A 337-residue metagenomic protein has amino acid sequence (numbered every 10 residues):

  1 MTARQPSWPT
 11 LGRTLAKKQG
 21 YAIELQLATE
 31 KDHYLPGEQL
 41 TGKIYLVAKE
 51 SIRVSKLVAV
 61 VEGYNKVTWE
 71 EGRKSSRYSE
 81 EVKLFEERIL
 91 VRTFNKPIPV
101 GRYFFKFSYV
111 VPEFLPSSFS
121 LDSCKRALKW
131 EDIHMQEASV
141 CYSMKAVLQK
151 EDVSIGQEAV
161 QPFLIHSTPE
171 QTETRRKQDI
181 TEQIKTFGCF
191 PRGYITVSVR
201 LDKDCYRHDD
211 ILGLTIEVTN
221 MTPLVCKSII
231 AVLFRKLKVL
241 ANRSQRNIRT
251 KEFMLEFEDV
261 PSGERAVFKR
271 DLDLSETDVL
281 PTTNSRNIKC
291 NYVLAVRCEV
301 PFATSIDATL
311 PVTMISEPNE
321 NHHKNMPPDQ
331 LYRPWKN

Functional and structural regions predicted by a protein language model:
M1-N337: C-terminal beta-sandwich interaction modules and adjacent acidic, Ser/Thr/Pro/Gly-rich low-complexity tails used
